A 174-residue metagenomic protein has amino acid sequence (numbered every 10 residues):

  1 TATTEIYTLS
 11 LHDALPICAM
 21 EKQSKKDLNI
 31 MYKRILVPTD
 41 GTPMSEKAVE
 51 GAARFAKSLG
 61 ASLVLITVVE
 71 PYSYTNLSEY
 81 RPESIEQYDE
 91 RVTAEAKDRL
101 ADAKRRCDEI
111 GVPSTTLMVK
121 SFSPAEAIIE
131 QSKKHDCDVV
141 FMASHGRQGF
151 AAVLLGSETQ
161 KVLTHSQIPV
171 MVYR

Functional and structural regions predicted by a protein language model:
T1-L15: Short, small-residue-biased leader/transition segments that mark boundaries at the very start of proteins
E21, K26-P82, R106-T115: Small/aliphatic-rich secondary-structure junction motif
S84-D98: A short acidic, glycine-rich active-site loop that binds or catalyzes chemistry on phosphate/adenosine moieties
M118-A127: Charged docking surfaces used in two-component/phosphorelay signaling
Q131-C137: Glycine-rich phosphate-binding loop signature in dinucleotide/nucleotide-binding domains
V139-T164: Glycine-rich, Arg-bearing micro-motifs that act as flexible, cationic patches
I168-Y173: Short, flexible loop segments at boundaries between secondary-structure elements
